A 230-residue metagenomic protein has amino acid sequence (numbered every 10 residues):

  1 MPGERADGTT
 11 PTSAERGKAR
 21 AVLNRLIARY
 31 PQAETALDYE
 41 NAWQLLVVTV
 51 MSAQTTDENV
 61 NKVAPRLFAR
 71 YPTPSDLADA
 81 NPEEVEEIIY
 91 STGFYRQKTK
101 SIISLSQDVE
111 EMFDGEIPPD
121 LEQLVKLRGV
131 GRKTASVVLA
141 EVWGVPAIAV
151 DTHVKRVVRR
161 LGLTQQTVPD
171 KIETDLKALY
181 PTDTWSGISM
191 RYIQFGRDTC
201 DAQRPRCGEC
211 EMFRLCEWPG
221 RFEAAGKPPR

Functional and structural regions predicted by a protein language model:
P2-R230: Catalytic cores of DNA base-excision repair glycosylases
